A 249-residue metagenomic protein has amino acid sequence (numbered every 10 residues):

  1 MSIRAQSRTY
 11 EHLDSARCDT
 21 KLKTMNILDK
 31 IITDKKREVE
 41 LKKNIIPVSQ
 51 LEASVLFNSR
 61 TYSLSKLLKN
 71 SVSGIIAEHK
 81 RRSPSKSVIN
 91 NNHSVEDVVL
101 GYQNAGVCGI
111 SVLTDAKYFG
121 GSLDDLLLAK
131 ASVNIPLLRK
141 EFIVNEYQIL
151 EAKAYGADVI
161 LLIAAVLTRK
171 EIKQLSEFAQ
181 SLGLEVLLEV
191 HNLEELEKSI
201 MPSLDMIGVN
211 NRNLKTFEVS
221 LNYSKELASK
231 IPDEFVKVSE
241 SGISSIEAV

Functional and structural regions predicted by a protein language model:
M1-S2, Q6-H12, A16-D19: A cross-taxon signal for low-complexity, glycine/charged-rich
N26-N92: An N-cap/entry alpha-helix motif that binds or orients negatively charged groups
I31, A77, Y102, A152 (+2 more regions): Conserved, mostly hydrophobic/aromatic
Y62, G120-L138, F142, K173-L188 (+1 more regions): Alpha-helix-loop-beta-strand connector modules within alpha/beta enzyme cores
H79-S94, P136-V144, L187-E189, V238-S239 (+1 more regions): Active-site mouth loops of central-metabolism enzymes
G106-V107, S132-I135, A154-I160, Q180-L184 (+2 more regions): Glycine-enriched alpha-helix->loop->beta-strand junction motifs that scaffold or abut catalytic
V144-Y155, L193-P202, I243-V249: Catalytic cores of alpha/beta
M201-V249: Active-site/ligand-binding-proximal alpha/beta "capping" segment
